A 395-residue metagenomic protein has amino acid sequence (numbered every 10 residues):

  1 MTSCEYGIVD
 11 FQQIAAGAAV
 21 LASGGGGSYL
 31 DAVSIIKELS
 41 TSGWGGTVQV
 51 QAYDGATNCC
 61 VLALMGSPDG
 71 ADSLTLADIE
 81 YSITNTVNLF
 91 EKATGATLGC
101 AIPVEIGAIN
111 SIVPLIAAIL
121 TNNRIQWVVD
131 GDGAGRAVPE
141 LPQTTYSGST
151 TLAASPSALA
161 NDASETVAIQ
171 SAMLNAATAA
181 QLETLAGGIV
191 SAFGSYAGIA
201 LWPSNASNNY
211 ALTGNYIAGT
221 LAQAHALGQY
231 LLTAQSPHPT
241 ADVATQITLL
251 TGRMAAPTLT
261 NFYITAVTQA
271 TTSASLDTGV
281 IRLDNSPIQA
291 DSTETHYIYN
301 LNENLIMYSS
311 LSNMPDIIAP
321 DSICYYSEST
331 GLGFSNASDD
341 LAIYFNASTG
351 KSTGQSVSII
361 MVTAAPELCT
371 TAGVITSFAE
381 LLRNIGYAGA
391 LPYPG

Functional and structural regions predicted by a protein language model:
Q12-G66, L341-A365: N-terminal low-complexity or amphipathic/hydrophobic leaders
S28-A32, I83, V104-L115, A134-E140: Short glycine/serine/threonine-rich phosphate/pyrophosphate-binding segments that cradle anionic phosphate groups
Y53-T97: Glycine-rich oxoanion-binding loops at beta->alpha junctions
G55-G70, Q143-I189: A structural-propensity feature for long, helix-poor, extended segments
T97-G107, I125-V129: A short, small-residue-rich loop immediately preceding and capping a beta-strand
L120-P142: Short, acidic/small-residue loops that bind anionic groups at enzyme active sites
H225-D291: Oxyanion-binding "anion nests"
V267-G395: C-terminal non-catalytic interaction/assembly regions of soluble proteins
